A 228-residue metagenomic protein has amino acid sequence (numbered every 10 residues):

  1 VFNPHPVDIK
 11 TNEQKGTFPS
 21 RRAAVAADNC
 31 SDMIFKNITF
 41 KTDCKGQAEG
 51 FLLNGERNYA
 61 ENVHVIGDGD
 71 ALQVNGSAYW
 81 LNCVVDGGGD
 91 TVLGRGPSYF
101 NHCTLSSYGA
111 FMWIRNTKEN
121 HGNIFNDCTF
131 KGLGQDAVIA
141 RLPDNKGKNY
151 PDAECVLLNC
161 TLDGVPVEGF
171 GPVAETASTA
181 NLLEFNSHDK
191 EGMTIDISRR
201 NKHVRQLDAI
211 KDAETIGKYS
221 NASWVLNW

Functional and structural regions predicted by a protein language model:
V1-W228: Sequence-level preference for short, compositionally simple segments enriched in small aliphatic or small polar residues
